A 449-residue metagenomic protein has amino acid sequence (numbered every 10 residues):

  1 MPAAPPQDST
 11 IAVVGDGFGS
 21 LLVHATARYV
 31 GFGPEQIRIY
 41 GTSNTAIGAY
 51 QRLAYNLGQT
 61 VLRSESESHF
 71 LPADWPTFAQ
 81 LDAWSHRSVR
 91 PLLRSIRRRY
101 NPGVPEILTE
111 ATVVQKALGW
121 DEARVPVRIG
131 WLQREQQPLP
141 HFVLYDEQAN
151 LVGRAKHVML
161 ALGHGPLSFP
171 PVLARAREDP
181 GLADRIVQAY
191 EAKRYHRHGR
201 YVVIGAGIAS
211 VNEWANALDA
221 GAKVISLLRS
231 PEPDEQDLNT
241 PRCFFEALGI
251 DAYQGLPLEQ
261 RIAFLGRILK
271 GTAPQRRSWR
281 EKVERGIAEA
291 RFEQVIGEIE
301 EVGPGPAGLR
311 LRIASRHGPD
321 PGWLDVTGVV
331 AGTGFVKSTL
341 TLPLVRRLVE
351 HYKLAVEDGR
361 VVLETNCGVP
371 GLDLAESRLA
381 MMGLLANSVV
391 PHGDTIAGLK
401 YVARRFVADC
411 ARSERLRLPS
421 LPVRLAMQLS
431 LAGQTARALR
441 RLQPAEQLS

Functional and structural regions predicted by a protein language model:
M1-N44, R94-I208, N212-S449: Flavin (primarily FAD) cofactor-binding/catalytic cores of flavoenzymes
I47-R63: Glycine-rich phosphate-binding loop and adjoining beta1-alpha1-beta2 segment of Rossmann-like nucleotide-binding folds
V61, F70-L71: A structural signal for the beta-strand cores of small, secreted beta-rich domains
S64-E67, V202: Short, glycine-rich nucleotide/cofactor-binding loops
L71-V104: A conserved beta-strand/loop capping segment in the N-terminal third of enzymes that catalyze redox or closely related
